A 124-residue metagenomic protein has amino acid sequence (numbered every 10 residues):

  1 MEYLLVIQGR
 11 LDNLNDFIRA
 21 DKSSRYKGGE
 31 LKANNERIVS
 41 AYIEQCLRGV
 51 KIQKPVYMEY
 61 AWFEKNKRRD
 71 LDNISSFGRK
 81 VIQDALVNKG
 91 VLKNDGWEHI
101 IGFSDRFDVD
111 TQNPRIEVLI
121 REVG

Functional and structural regions predicted by a protein language model:
M1-G124: Catalytic phosphate/metal-binding cores of nucleic-acid and nucleotide-processing enzymes, i.e., regions that mediate
